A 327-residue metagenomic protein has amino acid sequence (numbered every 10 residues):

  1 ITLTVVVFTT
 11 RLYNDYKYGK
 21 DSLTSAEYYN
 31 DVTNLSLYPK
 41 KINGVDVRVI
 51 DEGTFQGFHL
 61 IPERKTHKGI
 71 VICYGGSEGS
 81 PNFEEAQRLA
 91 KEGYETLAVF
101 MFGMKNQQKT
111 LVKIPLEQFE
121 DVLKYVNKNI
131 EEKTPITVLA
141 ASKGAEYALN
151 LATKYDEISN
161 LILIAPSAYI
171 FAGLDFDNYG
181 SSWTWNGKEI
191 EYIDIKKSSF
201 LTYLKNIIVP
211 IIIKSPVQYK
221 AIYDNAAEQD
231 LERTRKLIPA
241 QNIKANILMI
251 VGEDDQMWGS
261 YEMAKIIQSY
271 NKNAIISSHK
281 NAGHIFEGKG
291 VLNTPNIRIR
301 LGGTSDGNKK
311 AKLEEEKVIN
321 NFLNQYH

Functional and structural regions predicted by a protein language model:
D15-T66: N-terminal cap/lid segment of alpha/beta-hydrolase-fold proteins
H67-G76: Short beta-strand element of the alpha/beta-hydrolase
A86, A245, W258-Y270, V291: Short alpha-helix in the alpha/beta-hydrolase fold that links the catalytic acid
A90-N106: Conserved alpha/beta-hydrolase
K109-I130, N150: Alpha/beta-hydrolase active-site loop
I162-A240: Accessory cap/linker subdomain of secreted extracellular hydrolases
I243, M249-V251: Short beta-strand/loop motif that positions the catalytic acidic residue of the alpha/beta-hydrolase fold
L292-H327: Catalytic active-site module of serine/aspartate enzymes centered on a nucleophile-bearing elbow/loop
